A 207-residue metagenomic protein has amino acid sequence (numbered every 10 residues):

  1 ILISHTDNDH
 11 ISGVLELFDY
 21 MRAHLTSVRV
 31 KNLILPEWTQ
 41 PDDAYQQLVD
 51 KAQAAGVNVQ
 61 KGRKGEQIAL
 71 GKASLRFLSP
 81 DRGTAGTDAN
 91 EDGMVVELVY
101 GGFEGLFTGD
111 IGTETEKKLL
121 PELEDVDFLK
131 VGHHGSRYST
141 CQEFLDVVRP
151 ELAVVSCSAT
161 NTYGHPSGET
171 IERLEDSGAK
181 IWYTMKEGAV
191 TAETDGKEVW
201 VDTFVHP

Functional and structural regions predicted by a protein language model:
I1-P207: Non-globular, low-confidence helical/coil segments that flank catalytic cores
